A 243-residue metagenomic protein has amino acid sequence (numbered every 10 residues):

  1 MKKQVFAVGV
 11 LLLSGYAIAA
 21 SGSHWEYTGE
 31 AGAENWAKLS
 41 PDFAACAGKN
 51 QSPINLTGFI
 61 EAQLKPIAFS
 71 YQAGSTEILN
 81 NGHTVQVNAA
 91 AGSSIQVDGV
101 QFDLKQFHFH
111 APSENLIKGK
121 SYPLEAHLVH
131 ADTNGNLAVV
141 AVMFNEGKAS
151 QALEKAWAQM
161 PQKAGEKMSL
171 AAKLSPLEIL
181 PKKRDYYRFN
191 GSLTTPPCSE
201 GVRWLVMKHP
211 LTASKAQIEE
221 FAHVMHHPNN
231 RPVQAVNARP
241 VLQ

Functional and structural regions predicted by a protein language model:
K3-Q4, Y16-Q243: Alpha-carbonic anhydrase
V5-L13: Sec-dependent N-terminal signal peptides
